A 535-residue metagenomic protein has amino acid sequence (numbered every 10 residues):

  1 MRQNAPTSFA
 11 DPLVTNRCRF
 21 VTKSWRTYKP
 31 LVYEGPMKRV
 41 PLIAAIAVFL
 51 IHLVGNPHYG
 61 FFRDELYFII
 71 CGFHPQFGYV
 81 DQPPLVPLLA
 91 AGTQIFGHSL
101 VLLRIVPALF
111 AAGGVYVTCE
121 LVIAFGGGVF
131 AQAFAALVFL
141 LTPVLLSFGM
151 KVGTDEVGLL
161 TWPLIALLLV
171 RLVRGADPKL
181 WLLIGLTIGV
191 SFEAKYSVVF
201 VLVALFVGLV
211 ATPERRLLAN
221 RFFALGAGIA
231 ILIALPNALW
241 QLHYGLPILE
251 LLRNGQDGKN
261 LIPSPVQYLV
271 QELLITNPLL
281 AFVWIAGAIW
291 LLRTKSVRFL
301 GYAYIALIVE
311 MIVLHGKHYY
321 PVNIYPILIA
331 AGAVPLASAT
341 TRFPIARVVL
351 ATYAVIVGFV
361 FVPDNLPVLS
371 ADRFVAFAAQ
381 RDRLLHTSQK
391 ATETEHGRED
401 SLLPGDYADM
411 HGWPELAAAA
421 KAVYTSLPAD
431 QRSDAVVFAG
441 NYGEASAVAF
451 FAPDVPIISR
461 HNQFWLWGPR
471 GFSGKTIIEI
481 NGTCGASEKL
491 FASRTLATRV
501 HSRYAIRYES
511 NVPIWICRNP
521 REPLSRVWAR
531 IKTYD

Functional and structural regions predicted by a protein language model:
K38-L42, T118-L141, L159-L160, R174: Transmembrane-helix signature of polytopic, membrane-embedded enzymes that assemble or transfer cell-envelope glycans
L42, V101, I105-G126, L164-L168: Transmembrane-helix motifs of polytopic, lipid-linked glycan transferases
A45, Q132-P143, L167, I188 (+2 more regions): Short helix- or helix-capping micro-motifs that position conserved polar/aromatic residues at function-defining sites
I123-G126, I165-L180, A286-S296: Membrane-interface transmembrane helices that cradle and orient dolichyl/undecaprenyl
M150-G158: Short acidic/glycine- and proline-prone juxtamembrane loop motifs at membrane-interface regions of multi-pass membrane
L168-G189, N220-A224, G228, R298 (+1 more regions): Short hydrophobic alpha-helices at membrane interfaces in multi-pass membrane enzymes
V199-V297, M311, F359-L369, D382: Transmembrane-lumen/periplasm boundary regions of multi-pass, lipid-linked membrane glycan transferases
S338-A378: Signature aromatic-anchored transmembrane alpha helix within multi-pass, membrane-resident enzymes that catalyze glycan
